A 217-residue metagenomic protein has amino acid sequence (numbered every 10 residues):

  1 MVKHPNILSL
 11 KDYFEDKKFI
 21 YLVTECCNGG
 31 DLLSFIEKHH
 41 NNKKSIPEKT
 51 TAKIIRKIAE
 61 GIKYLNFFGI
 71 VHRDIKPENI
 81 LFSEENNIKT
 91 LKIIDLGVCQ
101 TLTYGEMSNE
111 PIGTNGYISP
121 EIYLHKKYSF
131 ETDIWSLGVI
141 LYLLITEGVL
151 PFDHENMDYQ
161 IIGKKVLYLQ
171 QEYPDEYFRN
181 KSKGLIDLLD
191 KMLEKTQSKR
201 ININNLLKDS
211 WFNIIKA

Functional and structural regions predicted by a protein language model:
Y13: Activation-segment/catalytic-loop signature of the eukaryotic protein kinase fold
K18-D31, F35: Conserved short submotifs of the Hanks-type protein kinase catalytic core that shape the nucleotide-binding pocket
I54-I55: Activation segment signature within eukaryotic-like protein kinase domains
E60-I70: Protein kinase catalytic-loop region centered on the HRD/HxD motif
N109-I122: Conserved activation segment of eukaryotic-like protein kinases, specifically the C-terminal portion of the activation
D133: Conserved catalytic-loop aspartate of Hanks-type protein kinases
E194-A217: Terminal C-lobe "cap" of eukaryotic-type protein kinase domains
